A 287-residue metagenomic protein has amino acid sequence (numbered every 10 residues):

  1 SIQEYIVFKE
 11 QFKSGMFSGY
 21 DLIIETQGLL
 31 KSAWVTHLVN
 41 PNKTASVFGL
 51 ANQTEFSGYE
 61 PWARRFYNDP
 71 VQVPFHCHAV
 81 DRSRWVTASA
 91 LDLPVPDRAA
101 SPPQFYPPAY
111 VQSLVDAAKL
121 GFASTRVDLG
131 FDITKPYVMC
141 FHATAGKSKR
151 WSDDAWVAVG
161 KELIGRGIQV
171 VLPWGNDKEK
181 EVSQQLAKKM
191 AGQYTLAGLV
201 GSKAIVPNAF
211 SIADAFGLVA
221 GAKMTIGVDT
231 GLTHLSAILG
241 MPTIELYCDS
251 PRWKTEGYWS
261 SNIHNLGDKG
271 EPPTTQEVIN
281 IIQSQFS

Functional and structural regions predicted by a protein language model:
S1-S287: Catalytic machinery of carbohydrate-active enzymes, primarily nucleotide-sugar-dependent glycosyltransferases
